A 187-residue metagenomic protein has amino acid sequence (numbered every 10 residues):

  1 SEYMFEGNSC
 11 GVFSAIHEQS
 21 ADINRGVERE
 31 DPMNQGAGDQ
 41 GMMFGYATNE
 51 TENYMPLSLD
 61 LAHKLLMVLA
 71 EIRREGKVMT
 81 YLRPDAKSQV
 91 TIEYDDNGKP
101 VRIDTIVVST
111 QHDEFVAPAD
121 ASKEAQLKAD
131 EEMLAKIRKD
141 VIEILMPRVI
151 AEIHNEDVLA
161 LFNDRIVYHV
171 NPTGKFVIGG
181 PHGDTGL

Functional and structural regions predicted by a protein language model:
S1-P181: Glycine-rich, mobile lid/loop segments that gate access to catalytic sites or pores
D184: Short, conserved, surface-exposed binding loops centered on an aromatic residue
